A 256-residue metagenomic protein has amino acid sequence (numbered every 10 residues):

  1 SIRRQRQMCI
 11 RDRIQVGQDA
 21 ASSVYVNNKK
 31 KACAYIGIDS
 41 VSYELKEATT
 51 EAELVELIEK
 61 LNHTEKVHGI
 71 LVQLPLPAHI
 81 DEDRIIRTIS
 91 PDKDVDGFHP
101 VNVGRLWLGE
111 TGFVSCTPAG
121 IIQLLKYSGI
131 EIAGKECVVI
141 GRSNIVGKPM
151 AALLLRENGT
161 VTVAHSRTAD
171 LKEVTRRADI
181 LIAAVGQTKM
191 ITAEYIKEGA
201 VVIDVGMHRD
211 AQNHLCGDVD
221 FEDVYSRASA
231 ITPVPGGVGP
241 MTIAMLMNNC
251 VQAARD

Functional and structural regions predicted by a protein language model:
S1-I10: Single conserved hydrophobic/aromatic residue that forms the stacking wall/gate of nucleotide- or nucleobase-binding
R11, C33-E47, V161-V163: Short beta-strand elements in bilobed, periplasmic/extracellular small-molecule ligand-binding domains
Q15, L71-P75, I140, L246: Short beta-strand segments
V16-K30, G112-V201, H214-E222: Glycine-rich phosphate/diphosphate-binding loop of Rossmann-like nucleotide-binding domains
E53-E65: Short, well-structured alpha-helical segments in soluble
K66-L76, I80-R84, R177-D210: Glycine-rich phosphate-binding loop
V72-I132: Anion-binding alpha/beta catalytic cores of soluble intermediary-metabolism enzymes, centered on
I85-S90, D94, H99, V103 (+1 more regions): Rossmann-fold NAD(P)-binding glycine/threonine-rich loop
